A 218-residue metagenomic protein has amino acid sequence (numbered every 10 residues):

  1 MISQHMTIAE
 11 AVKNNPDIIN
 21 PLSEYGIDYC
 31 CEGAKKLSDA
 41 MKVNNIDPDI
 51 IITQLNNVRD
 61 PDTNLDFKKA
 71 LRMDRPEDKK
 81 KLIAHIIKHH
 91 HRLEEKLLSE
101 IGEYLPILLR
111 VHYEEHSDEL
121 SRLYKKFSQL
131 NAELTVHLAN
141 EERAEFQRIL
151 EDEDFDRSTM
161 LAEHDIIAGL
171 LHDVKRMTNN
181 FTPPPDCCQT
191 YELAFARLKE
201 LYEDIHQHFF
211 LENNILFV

Functional and structural regions predicted by a protein language model:
M1-V218: Small-residue-biased structural context
